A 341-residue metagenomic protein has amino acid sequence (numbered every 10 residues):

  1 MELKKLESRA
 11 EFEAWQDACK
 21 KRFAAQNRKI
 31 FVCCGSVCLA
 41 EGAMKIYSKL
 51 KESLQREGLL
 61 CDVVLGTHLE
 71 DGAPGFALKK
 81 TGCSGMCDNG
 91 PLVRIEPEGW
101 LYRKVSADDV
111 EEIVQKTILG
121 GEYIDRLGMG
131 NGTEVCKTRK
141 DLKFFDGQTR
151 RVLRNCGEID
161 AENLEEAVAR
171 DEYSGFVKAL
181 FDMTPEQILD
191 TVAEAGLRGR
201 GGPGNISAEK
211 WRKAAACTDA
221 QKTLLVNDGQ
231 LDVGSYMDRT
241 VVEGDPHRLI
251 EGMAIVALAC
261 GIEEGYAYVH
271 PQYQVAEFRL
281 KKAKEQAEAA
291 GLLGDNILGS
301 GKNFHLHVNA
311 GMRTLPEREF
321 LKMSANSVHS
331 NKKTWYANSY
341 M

Functional and structural regions predicted by a protein language model:
M1-C33, A40-K80, I95-E194, I262-A267: Iron-sulfur (Fe-S) cluster-binding modules
A10-E13, G66-T81, E194-A220, R239-D245: Conserved alpha/beta core surface patches that mediate binding of polyanionic ligands
C34-G42, D88, A193-A214, R313-M323 (+1 more regions): Conserved phosphate/anionic-ligand binding catalytic regions in large, soluble enzymes, centered on
C38, L50, C87, V110 (+4 more regions): Buried hydrophobic positions in well-ordered alpha/beta secondary-structure cores of metabolic enzymes
S106, V114, N131-C136, E264-E288 (+1 more regions): Terminal amphipathic helices with adjacent charged low-complexity linkers/tails
I159-E162, A167-S174, L225-D238, M341: Gly-rich Lys/Arg/Thr-decorated short loops/hinges at beta-loop-alpha junctions or inter-strand turns that position
D245-A259: Histidine-anchored nucleotide/phosphate-binding helix
E277-M341: Hydrophobic alpha-helical positions that pack around
